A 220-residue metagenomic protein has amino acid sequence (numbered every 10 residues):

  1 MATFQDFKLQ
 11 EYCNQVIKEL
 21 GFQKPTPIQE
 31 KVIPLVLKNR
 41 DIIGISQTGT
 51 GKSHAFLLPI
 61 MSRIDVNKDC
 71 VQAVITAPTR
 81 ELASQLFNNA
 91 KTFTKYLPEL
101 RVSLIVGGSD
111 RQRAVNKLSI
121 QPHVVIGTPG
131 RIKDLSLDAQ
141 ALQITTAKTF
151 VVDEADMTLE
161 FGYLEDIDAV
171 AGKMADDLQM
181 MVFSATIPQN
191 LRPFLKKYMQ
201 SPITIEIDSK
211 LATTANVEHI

Functional and structural regions predicted by a protein language model:
M1-I45: Conserved pre-motif I regulatory segment
F7, V102-I105, Q143-I220: Interdomain coupling/hinge region of P-loop NTPase helicase/AAA+ cores
Y12-Q15, D69-D134, T145-T149, I207: Conserved nucleic-acid-binding Ia/Ib motif block in the N-terminal RecA-like helicase ATPase lobe
G21-F22, R80, E99, D110 (+4 more regions): Flexible beta-alpha connector loops of hexameric P-loop NTPases
Q23, I43, M61, D65 (+6 more regions): Nucleotide phosphate-binding site architecture
E30-I42, S53-K68, N88-T94: Walker A/P-loop NTP-binding motif
S46-T50: The conserved Walker
H54-L58, R80, P193: Phosphate-binding Walker
